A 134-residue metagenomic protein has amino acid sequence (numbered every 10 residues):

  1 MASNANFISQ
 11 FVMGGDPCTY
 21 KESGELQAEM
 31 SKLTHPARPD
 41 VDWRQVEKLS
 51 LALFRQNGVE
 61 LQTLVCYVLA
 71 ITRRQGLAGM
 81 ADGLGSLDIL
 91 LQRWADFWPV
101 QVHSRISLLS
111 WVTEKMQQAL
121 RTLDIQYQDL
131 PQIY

Functional and structural regions predicted by a protein language model:
M1-H103, S107, W111: N-terminal domain-start signal
V100-Y134: Mid-to-C-terminal functional-domain signal that highlights helix-capping/loop sites within ligand-binding modules
